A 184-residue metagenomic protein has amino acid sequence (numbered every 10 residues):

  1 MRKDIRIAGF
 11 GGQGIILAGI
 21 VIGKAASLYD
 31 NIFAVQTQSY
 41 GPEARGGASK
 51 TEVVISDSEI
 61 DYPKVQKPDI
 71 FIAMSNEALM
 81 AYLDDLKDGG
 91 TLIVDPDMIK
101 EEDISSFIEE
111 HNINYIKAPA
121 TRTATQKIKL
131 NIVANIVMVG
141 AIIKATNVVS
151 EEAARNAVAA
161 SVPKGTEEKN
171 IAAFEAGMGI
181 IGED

Functional and structural regions predicted by a protein language model:
M1-D184: Active-site cofactor/cluster-binding pocket
